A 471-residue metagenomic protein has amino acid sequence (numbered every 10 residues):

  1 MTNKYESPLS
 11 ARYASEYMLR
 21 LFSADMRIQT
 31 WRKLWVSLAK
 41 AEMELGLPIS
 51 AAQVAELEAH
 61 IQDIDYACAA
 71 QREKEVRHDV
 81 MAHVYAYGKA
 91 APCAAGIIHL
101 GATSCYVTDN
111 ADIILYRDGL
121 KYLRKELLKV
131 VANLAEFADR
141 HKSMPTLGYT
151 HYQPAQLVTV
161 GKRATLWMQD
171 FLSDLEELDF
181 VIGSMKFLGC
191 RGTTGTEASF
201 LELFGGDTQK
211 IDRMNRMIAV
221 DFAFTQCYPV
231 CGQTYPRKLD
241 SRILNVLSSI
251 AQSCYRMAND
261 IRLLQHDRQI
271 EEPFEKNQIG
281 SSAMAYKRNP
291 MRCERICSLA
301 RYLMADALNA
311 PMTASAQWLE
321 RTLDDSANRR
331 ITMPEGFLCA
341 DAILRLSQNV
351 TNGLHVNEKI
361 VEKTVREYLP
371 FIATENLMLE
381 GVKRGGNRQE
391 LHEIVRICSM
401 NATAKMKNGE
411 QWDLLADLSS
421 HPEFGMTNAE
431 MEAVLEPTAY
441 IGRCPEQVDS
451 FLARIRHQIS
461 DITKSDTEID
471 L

Functional and structural regions predicted by a protein language model:
M1-L201, G206-M217, G280-S281, M291-R295 (+4 more regions): A helix-coil-helix interface module used to build multimeric assemblies and to scaffold catalytic/cofactor sites
L19-S23, C68-A70, Q278-S298, E320-E335 (+4 more regions): Short beta-alpha connecting loops at secondary-structure transitions that line or flank enzyme active sites
R77-V80, L127, V131-L134, A164-L178 (+5 more regions): Alpha-helical transition-metal enzyme core signature, strongest for iron centers
D139-G161, E271-K287, E320-A327, N352-I372: Glycine-rich cofactor-pocket loops
D174, G232-S326, R330: Glycine-rich anion/phosphate-binding loop at the beta-strand->alpha-helix junction
R213-Q233: A short, charged helix-loop
Y302-R388, I394: Long, amphipathic alpha-helical stalk/connector segments used for oligomerization, subunit docking, or mechanical
G353-H421, I441, E446, A453 (+1 more regions): C-terminal alpha-helical interaction appendages
